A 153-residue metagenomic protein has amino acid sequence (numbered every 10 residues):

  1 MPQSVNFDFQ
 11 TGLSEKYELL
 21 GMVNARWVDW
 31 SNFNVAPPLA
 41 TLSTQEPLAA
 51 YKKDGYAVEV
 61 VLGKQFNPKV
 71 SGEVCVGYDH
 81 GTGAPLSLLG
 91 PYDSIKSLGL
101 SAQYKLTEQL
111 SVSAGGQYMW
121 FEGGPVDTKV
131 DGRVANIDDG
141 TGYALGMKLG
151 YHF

Functional and structural regions predicted by a protein language model:
M1-F153: Outer-membrane beta-barrel porins/channels
